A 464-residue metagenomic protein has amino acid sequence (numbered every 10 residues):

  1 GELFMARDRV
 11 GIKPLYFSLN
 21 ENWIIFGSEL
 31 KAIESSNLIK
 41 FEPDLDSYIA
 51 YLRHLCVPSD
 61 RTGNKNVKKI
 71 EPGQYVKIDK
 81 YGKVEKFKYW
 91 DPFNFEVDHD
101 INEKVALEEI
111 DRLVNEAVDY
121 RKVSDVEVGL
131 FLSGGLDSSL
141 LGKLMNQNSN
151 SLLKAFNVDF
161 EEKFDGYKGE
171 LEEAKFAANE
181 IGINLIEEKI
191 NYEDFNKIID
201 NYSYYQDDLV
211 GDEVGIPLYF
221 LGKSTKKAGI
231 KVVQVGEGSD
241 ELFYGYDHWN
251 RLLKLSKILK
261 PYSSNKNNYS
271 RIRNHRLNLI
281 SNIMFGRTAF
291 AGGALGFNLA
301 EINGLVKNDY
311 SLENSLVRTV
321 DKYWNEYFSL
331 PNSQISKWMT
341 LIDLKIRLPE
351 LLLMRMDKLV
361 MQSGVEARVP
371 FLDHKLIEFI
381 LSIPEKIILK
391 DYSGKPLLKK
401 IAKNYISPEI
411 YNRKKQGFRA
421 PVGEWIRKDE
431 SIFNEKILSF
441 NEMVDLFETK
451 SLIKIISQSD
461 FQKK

Functional and structural regions predicted by a protein language model:
G1-D200, Y204-Y205, L218, G222 (+4 more regions): Cysteine-centered catalytic environments shared across enzyme families
R9, F220-M284, T288-A289, R347 (+1 more regions): Active-site adenylate/phosphate-handling loop in enzymes that bind or generate adenylated species
S35, N66-P72, K83-V84, G229-V232 (+1 more regions): Adenosyl-5′-phosphate
D44-L45, E103-I110, D137, L141 (+9 more regions): Hydrophobic (often cysteine-bearing) scaffold residues that line and stabilize catalytic clefts of nucleotide/cofactor
L130-S133, K154-D159, E187-K189, Q234-G238 (+4 more regions): Short beta-strand segments
M145-S149, N250, P384: Active-site catalytic pocket residues across diverse enzymes, especially alpha/beta-hydrolases
I183, D208, I230: Short glycine/serine/threonine/alanine-rich loop segments
D200-Y204, K227, H248-R251, W425-R427: Short low-complexity, flexible loop/linker segments enriched in glycine and/or proline with clustered acidic
